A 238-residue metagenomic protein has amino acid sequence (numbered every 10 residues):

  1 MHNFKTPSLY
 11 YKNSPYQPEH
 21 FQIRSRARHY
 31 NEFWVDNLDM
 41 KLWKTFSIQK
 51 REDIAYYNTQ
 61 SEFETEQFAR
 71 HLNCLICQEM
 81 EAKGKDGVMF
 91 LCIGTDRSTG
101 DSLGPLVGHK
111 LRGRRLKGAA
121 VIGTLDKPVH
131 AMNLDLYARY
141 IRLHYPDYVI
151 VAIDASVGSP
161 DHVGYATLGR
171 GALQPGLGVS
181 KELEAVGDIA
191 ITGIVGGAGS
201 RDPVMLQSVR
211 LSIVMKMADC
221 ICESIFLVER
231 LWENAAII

Functional and structural regions predicted by a protein language model:
H2-Y11, F21-I23, A27-I150, A155-I238: N-terminal catalytic or cofactor-binding beta/alpha core of small enzyme domains
